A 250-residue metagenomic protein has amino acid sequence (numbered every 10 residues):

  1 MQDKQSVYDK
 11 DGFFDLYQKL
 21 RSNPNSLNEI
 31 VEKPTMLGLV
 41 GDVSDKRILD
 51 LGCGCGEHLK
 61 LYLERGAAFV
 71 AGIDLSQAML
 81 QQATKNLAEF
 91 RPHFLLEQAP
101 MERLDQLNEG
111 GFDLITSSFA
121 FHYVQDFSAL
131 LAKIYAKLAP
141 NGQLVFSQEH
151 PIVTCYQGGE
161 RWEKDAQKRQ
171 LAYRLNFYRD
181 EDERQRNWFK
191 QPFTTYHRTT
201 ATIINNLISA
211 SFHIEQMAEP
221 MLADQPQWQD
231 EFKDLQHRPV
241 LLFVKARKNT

Functional and structural regions predicted by a protein language model:
M1-V43, E57-L61, M79-Q82, N86: Conserved class I S-adenosyl-L-methionine
L49-L51, C55-L104: Class I SAM-dependent methyltransferase SAM/SAH-binding core
Q106-I115: A short acidic, Gly/Pro-enriched loop at the edge of an enzyme's catalytic core that lines a small-molecule cofactor
F119-H122: Short catalytic micro-motifs in class I SAM-dependent methyltransferases
S128-Q143: A short glycine-rich, Lys/Arg-flanked "PGG" loop and its adjoining helix->strand segment in the class I
Q143-E181: Conserved class I S-adenosyl-L-methionine
T194-M217: Short alpha-helix
A210-F212, E231-T250: Core SAM-dependent methyltransferase catalytic element
